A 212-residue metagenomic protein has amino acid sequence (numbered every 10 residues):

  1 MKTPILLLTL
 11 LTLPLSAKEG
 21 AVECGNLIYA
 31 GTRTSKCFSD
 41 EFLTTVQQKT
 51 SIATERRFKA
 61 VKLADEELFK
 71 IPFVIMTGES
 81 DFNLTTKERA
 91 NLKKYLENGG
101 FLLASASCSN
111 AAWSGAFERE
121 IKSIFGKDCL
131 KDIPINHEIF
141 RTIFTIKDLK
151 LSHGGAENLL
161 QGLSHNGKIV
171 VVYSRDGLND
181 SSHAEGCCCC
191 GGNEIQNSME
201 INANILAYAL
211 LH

Functional and structural regions predicted by a protein language model:
P4-L13: Sec-dependent N-terminal signal peptides
A17-F73, T77-S80, L178-N179, E185-H212: Aromatic-Pro/Gly-enriched surface loop or interdomain linker that acts as a lid/target-recognition segment
K18-E19, E66-K70, L96-E97, G162-G167: Extracellular/periplasmic catalytic domains that process cell-envelope and extracellular macromolecules
G20-G25, A30, C37-E41, A111-E185 (+1 more regions): An acidic, glycine-rich "communication" segment
Q47-S51, E97, F101, K122 (+2 more regions): Sec-exported extracytoplasmic/periplasmic mature domains
A53-K62, A104-C108, D128-N136: Surface-exposed patches in mature extracellular/periplasmic domains of secreted proteins
R56-L63, T85-N91, G155-L159: Alpha-helical scaffolding within the catalytic cores of extracellular/periplasmic polymer-degrading hydrolases
F73-S114: Short alpha-beta junction capping motif
